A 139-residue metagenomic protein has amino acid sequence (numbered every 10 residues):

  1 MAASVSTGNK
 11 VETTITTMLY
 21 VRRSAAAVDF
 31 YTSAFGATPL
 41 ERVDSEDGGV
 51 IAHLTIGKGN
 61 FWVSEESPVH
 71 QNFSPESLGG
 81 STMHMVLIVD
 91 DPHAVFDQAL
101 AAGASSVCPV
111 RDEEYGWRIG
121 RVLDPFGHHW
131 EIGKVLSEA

Functional and structural regions predicted by a protein language model:
M1-M18, D29-L123, G133-A139: Vicinal oxygen chelate
V21-R23: Conserved beta-strand-loop-alpha-helix junction that forms the acyl-donor binding cleft
